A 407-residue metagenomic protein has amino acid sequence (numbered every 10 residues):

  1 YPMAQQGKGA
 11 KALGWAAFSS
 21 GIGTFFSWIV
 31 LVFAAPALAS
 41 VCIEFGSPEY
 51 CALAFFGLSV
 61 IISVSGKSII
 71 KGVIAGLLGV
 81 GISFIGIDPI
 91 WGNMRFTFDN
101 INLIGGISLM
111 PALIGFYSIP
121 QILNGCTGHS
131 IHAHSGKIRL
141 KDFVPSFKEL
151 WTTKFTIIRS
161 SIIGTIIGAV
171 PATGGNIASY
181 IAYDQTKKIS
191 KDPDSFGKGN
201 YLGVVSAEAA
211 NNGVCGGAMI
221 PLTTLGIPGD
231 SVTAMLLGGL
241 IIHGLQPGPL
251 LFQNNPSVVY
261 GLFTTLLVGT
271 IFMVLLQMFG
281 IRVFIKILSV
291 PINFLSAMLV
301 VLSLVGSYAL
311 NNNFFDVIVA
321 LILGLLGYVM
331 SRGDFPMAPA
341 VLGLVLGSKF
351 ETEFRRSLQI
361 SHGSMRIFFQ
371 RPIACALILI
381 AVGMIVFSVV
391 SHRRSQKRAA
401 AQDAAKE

Functional and structural regions predicted by a protein language model:
Y1-G7, G128-G216: Membrane-embedded helical hairpins/re-entrant loop segments and their flanking transmembrane helices within multi-pass
Y1-K11, A37, I138, G197-N200 (+2 more regions): Flexible loop linkers connecting adjacent transmembrane helices in multi-pass alpha-helical membrane transporters
Y1-P2, V32-A34, G76-L77, G175-K187 (+5 more regions): Re-entrant/interfacial helical elements at transmembrane boundaries that shape and gate the permeation pathway
M3-S19, K191-G203, I227, S231-A234 (+1 more regions): Membrane-interface alpha-helices at helix entry/exit sites of multi-pass transporters
A12-S130, I242-Q396: Membrane-embedded alpha-helical modules
F26-V30, I167-I177, A207-N212, T224-G229 (+2 more regions): Short helix-coil transition sites and intra-membrane helix breaks within transmembrane domains of multi-pass
V60-I61, G164, G203-A207, G217-T223 (+2 more regions): Glycine-rich, charged/polar anion/phosphate-binding loops that engage phosphate groups from diverse ligands
L77, N93-F98, C126-T152, S395-E407: Long, contiguous bundles of hydrophobic transmembrane helices that form the permeation core of multi-pass
